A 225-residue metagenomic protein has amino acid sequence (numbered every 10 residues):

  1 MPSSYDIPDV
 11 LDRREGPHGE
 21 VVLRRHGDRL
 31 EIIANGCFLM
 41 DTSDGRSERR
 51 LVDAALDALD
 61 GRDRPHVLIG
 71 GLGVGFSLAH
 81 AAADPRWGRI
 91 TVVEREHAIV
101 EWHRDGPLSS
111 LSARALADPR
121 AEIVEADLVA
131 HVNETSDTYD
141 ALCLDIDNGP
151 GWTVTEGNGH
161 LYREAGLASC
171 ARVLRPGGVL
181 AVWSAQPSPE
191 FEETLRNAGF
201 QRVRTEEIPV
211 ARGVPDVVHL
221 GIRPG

Functional and structural regions predicted by a protein language model:
M1-I33: N-terminal auxiliary segments of SAM/dcSAM-dependent transferases
S3, G45-L174, V182-A185, A198 (+2 more regions): The AdoMet/dcAdoMet-binding core of the Class I SAM-like
D9-D12, Q201-T205: Short secondary-structure junctions
G178: Glycine-centered, small-residue-biased loops immediately flanking beta-strands in adenine/cofactor-binding cores
H219-G225: C-terminal lobe and adjacent flexible extensions of AdoMet/dcAdoMet transferase-like proteins
